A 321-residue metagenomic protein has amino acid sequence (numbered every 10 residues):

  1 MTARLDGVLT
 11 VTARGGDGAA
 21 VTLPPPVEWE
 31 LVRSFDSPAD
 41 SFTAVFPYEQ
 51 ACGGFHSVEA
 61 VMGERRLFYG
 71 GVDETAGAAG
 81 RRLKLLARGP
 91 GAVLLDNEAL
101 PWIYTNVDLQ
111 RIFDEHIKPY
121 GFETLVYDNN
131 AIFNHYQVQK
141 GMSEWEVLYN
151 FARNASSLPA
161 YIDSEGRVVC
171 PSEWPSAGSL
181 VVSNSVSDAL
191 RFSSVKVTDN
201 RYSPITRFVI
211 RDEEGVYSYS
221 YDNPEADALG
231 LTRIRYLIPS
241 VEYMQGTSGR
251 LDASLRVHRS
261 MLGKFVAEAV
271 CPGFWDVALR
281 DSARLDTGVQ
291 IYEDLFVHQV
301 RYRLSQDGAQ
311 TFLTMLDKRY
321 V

Functional and structural regions predicted by a protein language model:
M1-P24: Polar/acidic, low-complexity leader/linker segments enriched in S/T/G and N/D
T2, G80-L94, V126-S203: Short beta-strand-centered interaction patches in the first periplasmic/extracellular domains of large envelope
T2-V8, Y149, C170-D307, L313 (+1 more regions): Acidic, small/polar-enriched beta strand-loop surface segments
D17-A51: N-terminal ordered "arm"
G18-A20, E64-R66, V289: Residue-level signal for glycine
A44, A87, L100-V126, Q139-S164 (+2 more regions): Amphipathic, non-transmembrane alpha-helical segments in extracytoplasmic/periplasmic proteins
V45-T124, L316-R319: Surface-exposed cap/loop segments at beta↔alpha junctions
P47-C52, N130, P272-D276: Short, surface-exposed secondary-structure edge patches
